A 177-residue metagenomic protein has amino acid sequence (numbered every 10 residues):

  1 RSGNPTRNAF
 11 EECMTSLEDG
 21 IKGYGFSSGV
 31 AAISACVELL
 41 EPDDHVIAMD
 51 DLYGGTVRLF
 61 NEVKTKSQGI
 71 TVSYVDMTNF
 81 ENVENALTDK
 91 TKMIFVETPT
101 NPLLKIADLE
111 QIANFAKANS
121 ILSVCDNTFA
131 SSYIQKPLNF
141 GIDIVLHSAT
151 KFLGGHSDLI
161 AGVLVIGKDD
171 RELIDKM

Functional and structural regions predicted by a protein language model:
R1-S16: A glycine-/small-polar-enriched, mobile loop at the entrance of the PLP active site in fold-type I
G20: Walker A/P-loop NTP-binding active-site region of P-loop NTPases, recognizing the glycine-rich GxxxxGKT/S
G23-M177: Conserved PLP-enzyme active-site core in the AAT-like
